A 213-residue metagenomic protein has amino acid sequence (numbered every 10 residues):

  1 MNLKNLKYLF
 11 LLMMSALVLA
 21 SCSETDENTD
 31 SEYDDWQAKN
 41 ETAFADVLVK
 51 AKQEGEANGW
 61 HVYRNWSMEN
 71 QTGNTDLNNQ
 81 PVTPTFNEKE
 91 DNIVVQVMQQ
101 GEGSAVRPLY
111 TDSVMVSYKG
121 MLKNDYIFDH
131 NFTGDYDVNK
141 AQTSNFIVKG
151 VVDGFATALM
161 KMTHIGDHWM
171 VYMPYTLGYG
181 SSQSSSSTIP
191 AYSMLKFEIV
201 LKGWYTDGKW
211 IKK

Functional and structural regions predicted by a protein language model:
N2-L6, C22-K213: Cross-family detector of peptidyl-prolyl cis-trans isomerase
N5-M14: Sec-dependent signal peptide hydrophobic core
M13-A16, D167: A generic, residue-level signal for flexible/boundary positions that often mark functional hotspots
L17-S21: C-terminal motif of bacterial Sec signal peptides marking the signal peptidase cleavage site
